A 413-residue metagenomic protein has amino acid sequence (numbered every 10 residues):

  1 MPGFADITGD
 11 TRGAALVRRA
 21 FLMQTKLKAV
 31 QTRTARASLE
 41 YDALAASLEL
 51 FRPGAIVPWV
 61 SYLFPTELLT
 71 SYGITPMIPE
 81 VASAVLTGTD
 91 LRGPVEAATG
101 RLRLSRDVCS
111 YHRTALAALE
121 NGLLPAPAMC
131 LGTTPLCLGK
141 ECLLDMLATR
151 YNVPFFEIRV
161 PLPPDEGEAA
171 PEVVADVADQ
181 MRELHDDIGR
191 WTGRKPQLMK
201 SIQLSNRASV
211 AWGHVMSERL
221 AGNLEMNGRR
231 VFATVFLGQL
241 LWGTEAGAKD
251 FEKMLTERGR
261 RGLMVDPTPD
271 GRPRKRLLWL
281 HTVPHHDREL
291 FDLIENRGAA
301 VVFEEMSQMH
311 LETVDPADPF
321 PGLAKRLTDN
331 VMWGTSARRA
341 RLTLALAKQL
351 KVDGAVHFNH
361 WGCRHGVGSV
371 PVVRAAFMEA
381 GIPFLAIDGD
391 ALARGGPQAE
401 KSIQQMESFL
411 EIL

Functional and structural regions predicted by a protein language model:
P2-I56, A178-Q308, E312-T313: A charged, amphipathic alpha-helical module
V57, A128-M129, G354: Structural motif
P58-E67, T134-K140, A208, L280-D287 (+1 more regions): Gly/Ser/Thr-rich loops at beta-strand to alpha-helix junctions that form or flank small-molecule/cofactor-binding
Y62-L63, L68-A97, R274-K348: Redox- and metal-dependent alpha/beta enzyme cores, enriched for Fe-S-associated oxidoreductases and cofactor-handling
R101-N121, V331-A345: Glycine-rich, highly charged phosphate/nucleotide-binding loops
R113-D187: Acidic/His-rich segments in extracytoplasmic proteins that coordinate ligands and/or metal ions
G334-G381, L385: C-terminal hydrophobic structural anchor segments that stabilize assembly/packing rather than catalytic chemistry
P371-L413: Peripheral docking tails and interdomain loops at the edges of cofactor- or intermediate-handling domains
